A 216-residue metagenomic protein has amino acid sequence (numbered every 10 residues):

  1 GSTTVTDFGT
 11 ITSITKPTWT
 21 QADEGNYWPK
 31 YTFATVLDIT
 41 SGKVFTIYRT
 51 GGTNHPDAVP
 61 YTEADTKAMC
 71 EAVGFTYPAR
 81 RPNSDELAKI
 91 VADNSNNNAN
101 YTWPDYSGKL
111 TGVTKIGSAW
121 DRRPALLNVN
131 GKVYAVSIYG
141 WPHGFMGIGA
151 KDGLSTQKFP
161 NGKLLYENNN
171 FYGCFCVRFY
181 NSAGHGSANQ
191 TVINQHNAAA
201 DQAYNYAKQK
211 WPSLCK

Functional and structural regions predicted by a protein language model:
G1, N169-K216: C-terminal partner/receptor-binding element of secreted or periplasmic proteins
G1-N161: Cell wall/extracellular polymer interaction/catalysis modules
P142, L154-Y180: Peptidoglycan cell-wall recognition and remodeling modules
